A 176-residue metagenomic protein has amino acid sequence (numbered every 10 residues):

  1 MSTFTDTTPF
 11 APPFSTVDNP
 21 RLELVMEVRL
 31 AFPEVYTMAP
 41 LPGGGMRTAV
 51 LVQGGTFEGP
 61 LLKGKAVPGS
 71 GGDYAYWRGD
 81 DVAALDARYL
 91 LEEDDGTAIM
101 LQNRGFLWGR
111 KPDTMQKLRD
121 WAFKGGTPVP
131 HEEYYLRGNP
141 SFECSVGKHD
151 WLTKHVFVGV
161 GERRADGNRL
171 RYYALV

Functional and structural regions predicted by a protein language model:
S2-V176: Beta-strand-enriched cores of mature, soluble protein domains
